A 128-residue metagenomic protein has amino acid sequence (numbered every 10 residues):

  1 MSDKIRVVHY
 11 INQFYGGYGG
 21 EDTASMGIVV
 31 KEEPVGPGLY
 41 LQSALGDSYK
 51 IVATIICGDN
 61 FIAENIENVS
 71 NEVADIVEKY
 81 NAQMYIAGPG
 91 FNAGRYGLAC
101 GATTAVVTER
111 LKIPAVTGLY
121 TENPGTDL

Functional and structural regions predicted by a protein language model:
S2-T121, G125-L128: Metallocofactor- and cofactor-centric catalytic cores in central/energy metabolism, strongly enriched
